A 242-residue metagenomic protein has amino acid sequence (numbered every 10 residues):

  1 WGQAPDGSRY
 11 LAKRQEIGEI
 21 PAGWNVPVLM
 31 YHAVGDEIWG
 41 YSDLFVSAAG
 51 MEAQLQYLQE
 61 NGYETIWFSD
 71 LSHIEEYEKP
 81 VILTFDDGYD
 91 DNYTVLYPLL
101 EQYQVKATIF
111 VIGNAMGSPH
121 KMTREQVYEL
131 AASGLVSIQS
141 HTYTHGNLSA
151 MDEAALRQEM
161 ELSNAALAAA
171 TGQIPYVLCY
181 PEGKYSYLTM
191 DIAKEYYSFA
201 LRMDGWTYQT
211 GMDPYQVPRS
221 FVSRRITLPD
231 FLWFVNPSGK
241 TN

Functional and structural regions predicted by a protein language model:
G2-I20: Boundary regions of SH3-family modules and the immediately adjacent low-complexity/disordered segments in eukaryotic
R14-T84, Y89-D91, E129, S133 (+1 more regions): C-terminal active-site subregion of NodB/CE4 polysaccharide deacetylases
A33, S137-H145: Histidine-centered catalytic micro-motifs
L83, V111-M116, H145-D152: Surface-exposed cleft-lining segments at the edges of enzyme active sites
T94-V95, Y103, G134: Acidic/His-rich structured neighborhood in mature extracellular/periplasmic domains
Q104-R124, E129: A short, conserved beta-to-alpha structural element at the edge of catalytic cores that scaffolds binding
